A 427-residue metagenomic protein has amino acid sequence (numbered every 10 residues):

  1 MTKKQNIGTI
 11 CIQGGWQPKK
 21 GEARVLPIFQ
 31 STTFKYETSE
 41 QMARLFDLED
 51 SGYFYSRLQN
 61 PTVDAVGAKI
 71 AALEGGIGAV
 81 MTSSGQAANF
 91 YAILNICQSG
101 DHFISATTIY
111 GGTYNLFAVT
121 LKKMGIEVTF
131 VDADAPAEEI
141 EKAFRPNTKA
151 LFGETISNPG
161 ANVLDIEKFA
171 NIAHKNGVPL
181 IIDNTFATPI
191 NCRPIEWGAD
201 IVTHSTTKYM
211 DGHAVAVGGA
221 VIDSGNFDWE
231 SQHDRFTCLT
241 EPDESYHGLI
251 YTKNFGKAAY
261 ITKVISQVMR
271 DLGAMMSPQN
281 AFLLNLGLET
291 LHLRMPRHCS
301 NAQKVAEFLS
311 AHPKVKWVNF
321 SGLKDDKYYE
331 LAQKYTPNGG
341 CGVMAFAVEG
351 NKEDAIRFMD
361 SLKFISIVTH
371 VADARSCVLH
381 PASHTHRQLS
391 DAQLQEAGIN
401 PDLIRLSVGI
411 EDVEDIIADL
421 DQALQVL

Functional and structural regions predicted by a protein language model:
T2, G8-Q17, A79-A311: Conserved PLP-enzyme active-site core in the AAT-like
T2-N60, A68: N-terminal "arm"/small-domain region of PLP-dependent enzymes with the aminotransferase-like
T33, S224-F227, V348-N351: Short loop segments at secondary-structure junctions
T38-F90, G112-T120: Conserved N-terminal alpha-helix of the aminotransferase class I/II PLP-enzyme fold
I77, A118-V119, E127-V128, K142 (+5 more regions): PLP-dependent enzyme catalytic core of the Aspartate aminotransferase-like
L151, G219-V221, V318, M344 (+1 more regions): Well-ordered beta-strand positions enriched in small/hydrophobic/aromatic, beta-favoring residues
L272-M275, Q279-A281, L286, T290 (+5 more regions): Conserved small-domain helix->loop->beta segment predominantly found in fold-type I
